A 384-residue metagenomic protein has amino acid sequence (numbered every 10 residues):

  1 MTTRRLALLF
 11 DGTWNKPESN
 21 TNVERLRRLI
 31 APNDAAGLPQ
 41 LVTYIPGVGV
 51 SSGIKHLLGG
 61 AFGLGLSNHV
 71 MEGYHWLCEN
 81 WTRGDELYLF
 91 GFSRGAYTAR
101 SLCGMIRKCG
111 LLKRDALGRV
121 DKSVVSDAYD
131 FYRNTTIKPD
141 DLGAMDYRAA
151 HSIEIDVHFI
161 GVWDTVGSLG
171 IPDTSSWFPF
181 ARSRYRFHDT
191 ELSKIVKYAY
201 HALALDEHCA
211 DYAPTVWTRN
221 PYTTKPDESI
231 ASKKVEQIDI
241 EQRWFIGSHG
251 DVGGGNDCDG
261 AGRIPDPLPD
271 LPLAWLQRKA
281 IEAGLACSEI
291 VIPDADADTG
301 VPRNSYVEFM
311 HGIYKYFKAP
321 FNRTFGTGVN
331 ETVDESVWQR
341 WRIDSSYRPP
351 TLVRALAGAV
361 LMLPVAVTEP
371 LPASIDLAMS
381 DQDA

Functional and structural regions predicted by a protein language model:
M1-A384: Active-site- or binding-pocket-proximal scaffold segments within functional domains
